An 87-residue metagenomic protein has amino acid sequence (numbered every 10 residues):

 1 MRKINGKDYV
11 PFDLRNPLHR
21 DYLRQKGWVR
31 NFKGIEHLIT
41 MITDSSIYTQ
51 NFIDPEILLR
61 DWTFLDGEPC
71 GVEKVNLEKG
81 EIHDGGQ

Functional and structural regions predicted by a protein language model:
M1-Q87: Structural boundary micro-motifs
